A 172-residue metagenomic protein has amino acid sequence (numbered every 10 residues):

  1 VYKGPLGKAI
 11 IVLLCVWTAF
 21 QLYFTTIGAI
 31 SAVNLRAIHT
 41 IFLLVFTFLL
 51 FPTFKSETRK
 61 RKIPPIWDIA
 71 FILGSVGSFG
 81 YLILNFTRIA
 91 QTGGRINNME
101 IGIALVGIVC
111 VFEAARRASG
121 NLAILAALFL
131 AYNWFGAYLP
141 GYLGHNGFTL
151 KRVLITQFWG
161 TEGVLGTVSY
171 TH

Functional and structural regions predicted by a protein language model:
V1-G94, E100-L105: Conserved, well-structured core domains of diverse proteins
I101-I155: Hydrophobic or amphipathic alpha-helical targeting/insertion segments
Q157-V168: Short aromatic-rich membrane-water interface segments that cap or initiate transmembrane helices in multi-pass membrane
T171-H172: Conserved small/polar residues in nucleotide/adenosyl-binding loops
